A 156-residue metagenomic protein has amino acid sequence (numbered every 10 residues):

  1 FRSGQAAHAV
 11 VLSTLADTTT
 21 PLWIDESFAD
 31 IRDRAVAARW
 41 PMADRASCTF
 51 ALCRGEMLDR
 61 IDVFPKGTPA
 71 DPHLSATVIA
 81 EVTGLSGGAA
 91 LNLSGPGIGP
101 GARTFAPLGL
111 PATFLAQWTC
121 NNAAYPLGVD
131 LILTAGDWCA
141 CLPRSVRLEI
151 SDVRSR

Functional and structural regions predicted by a protein language model:
F1-D25: N-terminal low-complexity or amphipathic/hydrophobic leaders
T19, S27-R156: Internal, well-folded beta-alpha domain core
